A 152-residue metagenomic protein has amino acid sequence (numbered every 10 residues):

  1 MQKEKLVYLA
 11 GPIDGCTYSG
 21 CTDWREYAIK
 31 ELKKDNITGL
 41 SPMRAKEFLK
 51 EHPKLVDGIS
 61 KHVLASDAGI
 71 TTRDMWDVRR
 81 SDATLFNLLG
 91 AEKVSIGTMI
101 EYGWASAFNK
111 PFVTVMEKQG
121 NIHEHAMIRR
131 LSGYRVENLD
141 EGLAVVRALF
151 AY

Functional and structural regions predicted by a protein language model:
M1-Y152: Conserved catalytic or regulatory cores that recognize and/or transform ribose-phosphate-containing ligands
